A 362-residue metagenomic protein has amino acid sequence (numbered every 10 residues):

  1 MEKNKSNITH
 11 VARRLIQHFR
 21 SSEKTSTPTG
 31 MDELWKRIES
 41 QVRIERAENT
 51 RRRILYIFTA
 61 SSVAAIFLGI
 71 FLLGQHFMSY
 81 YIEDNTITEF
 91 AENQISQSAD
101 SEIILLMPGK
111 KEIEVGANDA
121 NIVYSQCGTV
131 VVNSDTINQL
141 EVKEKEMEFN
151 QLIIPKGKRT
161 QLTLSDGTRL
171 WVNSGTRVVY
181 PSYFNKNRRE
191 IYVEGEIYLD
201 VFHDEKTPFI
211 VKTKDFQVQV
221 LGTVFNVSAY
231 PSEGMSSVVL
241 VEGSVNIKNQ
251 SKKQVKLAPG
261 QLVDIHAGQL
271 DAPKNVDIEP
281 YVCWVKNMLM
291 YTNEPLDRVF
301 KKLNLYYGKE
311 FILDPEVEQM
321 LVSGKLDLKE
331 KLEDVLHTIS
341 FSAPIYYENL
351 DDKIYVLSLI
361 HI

Functional and structural regions predicted by a protein language model:
M1-S26, I360: Short, charge-enriched, intrinsically disordered boundary segments that mark the beginning of a structured element
K5-I8, K24-T27, M31, A47 (+2 more regions): Intrinsic-disorder-associated interaction segments
T9-A12, M31, W35, I278: Alpha-helix initiation and N-capping motif
H10, S62-V63: N-terminal cationic amphipathic segment used for targeting or macromolecule association
A12-F19, W35, I66, Q75: Gram-positive cell-envelope targeting signals
S21-Y56: Positively biased amphipathic helices and basic secretion/translocation or surface-docking motifs that either flank
R46, T50-A60, G69-I360: A residue-level detector for the "anchor" residue at the start of short, highly conserved motifs
